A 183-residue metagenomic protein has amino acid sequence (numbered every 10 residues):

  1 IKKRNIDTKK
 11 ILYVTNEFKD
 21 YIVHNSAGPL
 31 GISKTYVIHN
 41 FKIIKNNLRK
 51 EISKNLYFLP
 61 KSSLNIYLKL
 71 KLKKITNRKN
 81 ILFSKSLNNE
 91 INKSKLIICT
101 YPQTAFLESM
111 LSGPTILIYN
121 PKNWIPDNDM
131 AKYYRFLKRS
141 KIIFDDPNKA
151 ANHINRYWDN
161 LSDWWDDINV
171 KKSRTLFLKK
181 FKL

Functional and structural regions predicted by a protein language model:
I1-K3, R78-L82, D129: Catalytic core segments in nucleotide and nucleic-acid processing enzymes
I1-K71: Conserved catalytic-core segment of nucleotide-activated headgroup transferases in glycan assembly
I6-D7, I52, N92-K93, S112 (+1 more regions): Residue-level preference for short coil/turn positions at secondary-structure junctions
K10, K95-L96: Structural motif
V14, F58-K61, S84, I98-P102 (+1 more regions): Short His-Asn-centered micro-motif
L68-K85: Nucleotide-activated donor-binding/catalytic signature segment of Leloir-type glycosyltransferases, i.e., the conserved
K73-N77, L96, Y101-F181: Catalytic binding pocket for nucleotide-activated donors in carbohydrate/polymer assembly enzymes
S84-S94, M110-L111: Short acidic alpha-helix that forms the nucleotide-activated donor recognition element in Leloir-type transferases
